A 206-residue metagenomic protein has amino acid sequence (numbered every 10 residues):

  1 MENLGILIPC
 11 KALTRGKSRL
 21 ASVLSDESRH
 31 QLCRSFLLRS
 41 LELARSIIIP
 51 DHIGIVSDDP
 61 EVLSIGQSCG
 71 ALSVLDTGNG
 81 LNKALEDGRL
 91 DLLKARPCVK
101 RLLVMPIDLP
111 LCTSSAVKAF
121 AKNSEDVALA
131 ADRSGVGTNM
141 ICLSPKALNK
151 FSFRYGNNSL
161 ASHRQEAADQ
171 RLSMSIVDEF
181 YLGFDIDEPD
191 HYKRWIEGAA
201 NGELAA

Functional and structural regions predicted by a protein language model:
M1-L20: N-terminal nucleotide-binding beta1-loop-alpha1 segment
C33-I49: A short, N-terminal amphipathic alpha-helix
P50-S73: Acidic donor-binding segment of Leloir-type glycosyltransferases
I65-R101: Short phosphate-binding loop-to-helix
P106-P110: The conserved acidic donor/metal-binding loop of glycosyltransferases
C112-G137: Conserved donor-nucleotide/metal-binding helix-loop-beta segment in metal-dependent transferases, i.e., the alpha-helix
G137-K150, L160, R164-Q165: Conserved nucleotide-sugar donor-binding and metal-coordinating catalytic region shared by glycosyltransferases
N158-A206: Conserved alpha/beta core of the MobA/IspD/sugar-nucleotide pyrophosphorylase nucleotidyltransferase superfamily
